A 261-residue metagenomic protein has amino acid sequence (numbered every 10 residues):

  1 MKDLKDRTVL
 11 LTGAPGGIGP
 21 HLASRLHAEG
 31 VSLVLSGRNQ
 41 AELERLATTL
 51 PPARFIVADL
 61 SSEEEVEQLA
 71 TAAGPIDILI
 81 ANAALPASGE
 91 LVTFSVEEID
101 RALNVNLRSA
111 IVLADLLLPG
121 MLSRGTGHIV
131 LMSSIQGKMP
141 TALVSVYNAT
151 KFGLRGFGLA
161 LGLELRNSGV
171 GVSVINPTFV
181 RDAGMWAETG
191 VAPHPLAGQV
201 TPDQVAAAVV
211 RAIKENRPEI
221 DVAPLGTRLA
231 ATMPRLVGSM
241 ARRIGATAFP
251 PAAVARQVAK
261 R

Functional and structural regions predicted by a protein language model:
P15-G16: Conserved glycine-rich cofactor-binding loop
V31-R45: Conserved glycine-rich Rossmann-like NAD(P)H-binding loop of the short-chain dehydrogenase/reductase
V57-Q68, V96: The beta1-alpha1 cofactor-binding region of Rossmann-like NAD(H)/NADP(H)-dependent oxidoreductases
E90-L91, E98-L103: Substrate-binding pocket helix/loop in short-chain dehydrogenase/reductase
A114, T150: Active-site helix of classical SDR
S134: Residue(s) in the substrate-gating loop at a strand-loop-helix junction that position the organic substrate next
V174, H194-A231: C-terminal helical subdomain
